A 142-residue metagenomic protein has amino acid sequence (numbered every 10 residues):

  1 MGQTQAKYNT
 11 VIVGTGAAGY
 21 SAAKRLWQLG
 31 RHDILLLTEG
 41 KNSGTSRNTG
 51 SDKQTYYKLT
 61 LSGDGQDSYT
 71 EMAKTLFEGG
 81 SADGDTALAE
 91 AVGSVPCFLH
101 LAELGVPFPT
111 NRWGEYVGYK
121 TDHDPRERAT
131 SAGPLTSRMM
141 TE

Functional and structural regions predicted by a protein language model:
M1-K7, Y119: A short, basic/flexible loop-to-alpha-helix module at the beginning of a structural domain
Q3-Q5, Q28, Q54, Q66: Residue-identity detector for glutamine
T4, G30, M139-E142: Noncatalytic alpha-helical scaffold of FAD-dependent oxidoreductases
Y8-L36: N-terminal Rossmann-like FAD-binding beta1-loop-alpha1 element of flavoenzymes
E39-E142: Conserved N-terminal/central alpha/beta ligand/cofactor-binding core
